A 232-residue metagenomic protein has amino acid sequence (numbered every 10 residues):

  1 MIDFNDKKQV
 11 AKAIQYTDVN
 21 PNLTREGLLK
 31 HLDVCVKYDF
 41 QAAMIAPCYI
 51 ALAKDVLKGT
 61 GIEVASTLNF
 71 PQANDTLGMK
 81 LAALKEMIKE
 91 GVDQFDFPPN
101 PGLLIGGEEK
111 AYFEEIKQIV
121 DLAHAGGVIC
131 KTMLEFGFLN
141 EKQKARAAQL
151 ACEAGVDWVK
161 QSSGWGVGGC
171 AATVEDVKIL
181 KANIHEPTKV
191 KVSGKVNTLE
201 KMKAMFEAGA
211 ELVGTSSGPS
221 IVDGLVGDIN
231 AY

Functional and structural regions predicted by a protein language model:
Q9-R25, A65-L81, G102-E108, K131-Q143 (+1 more regions): Active-site mouth loops of central-metabolism enzymes
A11-A13, A42, G61-A65, Q94-D96 (+4 more regions): Structural preference for beta-strand elements that scaffold enzyme active sites
Q15, A53, M87, T132 (+3 more regions): Conserved, mostly hydrophobic/aromatic
L32-L52, F70, Q94-F113, Q161-A172: Glycine-rich, proline-tolerant flexible connector loops at the mouths of alpha/beta enzymes
F40-Q94: Active-site cofactor/substrate anionic-group-binding motifs, chiefly glycine- and Lys/Arg-rich phosphate-binding loops
P47, A51-F70, E109-K131, F136-F138 (+3 more regions): Alpha-helix-loop-beta-strand connector modules within alpha/beta enzyme cores
K54, D75-K89, L139-L150, E186-V190 (+1 more regions): Catalytic cores of alpha/beta
S66-P71, E90-L104, E153-C170, K195-N197 (+1 more regions): Glycine-rich phosphate-binding active-site loops on the catalytic face of alpha/beta enzymes
